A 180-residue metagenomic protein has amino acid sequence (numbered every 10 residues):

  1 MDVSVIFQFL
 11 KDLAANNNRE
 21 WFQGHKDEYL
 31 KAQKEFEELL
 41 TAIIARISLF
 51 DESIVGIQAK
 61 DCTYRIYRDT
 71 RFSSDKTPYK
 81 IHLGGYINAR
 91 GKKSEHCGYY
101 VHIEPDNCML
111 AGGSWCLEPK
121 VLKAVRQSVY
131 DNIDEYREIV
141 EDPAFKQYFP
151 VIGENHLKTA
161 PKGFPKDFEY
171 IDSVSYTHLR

Functional and structural regions predicted by a protein language model:
M1-F7: Acidic, low-complexity proline/glycine-rich segments
V5, A15-S48: Contiguous, amphipathic alpha-helical segments that mediate oligomerization or scaffolding in large protein assemblies
D51-S94: Hydrophobic/aromatic-rich structural module bridging two neighboring secondary-structure elements via a short loop
D106-E154: Compact, glycine/acidic-enriched structural inserts
K158-I171: Aromatic/basic-lined ligand-recognition segments that form π-stacking hydrophobic pockets flanked by Lys/Arg to engage
T177-H178: Conserved small/polar residues in nucleotide/adenosyl-binding loops
